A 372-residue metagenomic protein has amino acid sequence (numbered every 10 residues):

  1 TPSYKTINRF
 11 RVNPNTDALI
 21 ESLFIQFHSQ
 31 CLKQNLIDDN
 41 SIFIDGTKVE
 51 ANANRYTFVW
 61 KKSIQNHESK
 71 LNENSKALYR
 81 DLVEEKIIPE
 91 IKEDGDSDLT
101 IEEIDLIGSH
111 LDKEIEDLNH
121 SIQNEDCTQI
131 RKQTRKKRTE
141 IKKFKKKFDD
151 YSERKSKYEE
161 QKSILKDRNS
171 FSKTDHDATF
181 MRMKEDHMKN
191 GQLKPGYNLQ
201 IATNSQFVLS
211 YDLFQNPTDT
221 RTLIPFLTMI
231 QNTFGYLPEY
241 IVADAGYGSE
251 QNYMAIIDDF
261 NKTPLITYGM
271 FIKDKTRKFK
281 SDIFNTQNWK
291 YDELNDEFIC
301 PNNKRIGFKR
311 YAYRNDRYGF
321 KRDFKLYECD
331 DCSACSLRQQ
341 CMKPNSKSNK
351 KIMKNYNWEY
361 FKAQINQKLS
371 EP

Functional and structural regions predicted by a protein language model:
T1-P372: Anion-binding and metal-coordination hotspots
